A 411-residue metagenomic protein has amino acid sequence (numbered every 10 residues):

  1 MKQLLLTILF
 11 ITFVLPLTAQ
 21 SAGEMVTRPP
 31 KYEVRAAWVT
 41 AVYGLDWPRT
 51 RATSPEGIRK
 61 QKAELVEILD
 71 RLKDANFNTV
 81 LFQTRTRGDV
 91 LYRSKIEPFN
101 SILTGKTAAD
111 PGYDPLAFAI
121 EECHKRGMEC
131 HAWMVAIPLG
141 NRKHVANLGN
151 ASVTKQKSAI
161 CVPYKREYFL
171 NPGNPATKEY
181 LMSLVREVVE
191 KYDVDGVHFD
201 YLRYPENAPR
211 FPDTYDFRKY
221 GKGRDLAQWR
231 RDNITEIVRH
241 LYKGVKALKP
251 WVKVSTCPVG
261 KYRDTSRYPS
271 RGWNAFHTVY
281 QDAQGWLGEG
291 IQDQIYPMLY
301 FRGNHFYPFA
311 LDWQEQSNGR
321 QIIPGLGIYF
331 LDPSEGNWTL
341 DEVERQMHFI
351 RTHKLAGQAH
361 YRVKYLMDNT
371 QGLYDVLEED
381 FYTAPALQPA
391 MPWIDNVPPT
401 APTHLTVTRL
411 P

Functional and structural regions predicted by a protein language model:
G23, K31-A37, F77-R87, D114-C161 (+3 more regions): Glycine-rich, aromatic-flanked loop segments that form ligand/cofactor-binding clefts across common enzyme folds
Y32, T40-K62, E121, A132 (+2 more regions): Active-site-adjacent "subsite" loops/lids of carbohydrate-active enzymes
V39-A41, L45, V252-G272, F309-Q346: Active-site clefts of carbohydrate-active enzymes
L45-R59, E97-Y113, Y164-M182, G223-I234 (+2 more regions): The substrate-binding groove and active-site-proximal loops of carbohydrate-active enzymes, especially glycoside
R51-K73, T177-V188, G272-E289, F306-A310 (+1 more regions): Short, acidic/polar
A75-P111: Aromatic-lined carbohydrate-binding/catalytic grooves of carbohydrate-active enzymes
F77-N78, R85, R126, K155-G285 (+1 more regions): Polysaccharide-binding and catalytic clefts of secreted carbohydrate-active enzymes
T79, A283-F306, R320-I394: Substrate-binding cleft of secreted/luminal carbohydrate-active enzymes
